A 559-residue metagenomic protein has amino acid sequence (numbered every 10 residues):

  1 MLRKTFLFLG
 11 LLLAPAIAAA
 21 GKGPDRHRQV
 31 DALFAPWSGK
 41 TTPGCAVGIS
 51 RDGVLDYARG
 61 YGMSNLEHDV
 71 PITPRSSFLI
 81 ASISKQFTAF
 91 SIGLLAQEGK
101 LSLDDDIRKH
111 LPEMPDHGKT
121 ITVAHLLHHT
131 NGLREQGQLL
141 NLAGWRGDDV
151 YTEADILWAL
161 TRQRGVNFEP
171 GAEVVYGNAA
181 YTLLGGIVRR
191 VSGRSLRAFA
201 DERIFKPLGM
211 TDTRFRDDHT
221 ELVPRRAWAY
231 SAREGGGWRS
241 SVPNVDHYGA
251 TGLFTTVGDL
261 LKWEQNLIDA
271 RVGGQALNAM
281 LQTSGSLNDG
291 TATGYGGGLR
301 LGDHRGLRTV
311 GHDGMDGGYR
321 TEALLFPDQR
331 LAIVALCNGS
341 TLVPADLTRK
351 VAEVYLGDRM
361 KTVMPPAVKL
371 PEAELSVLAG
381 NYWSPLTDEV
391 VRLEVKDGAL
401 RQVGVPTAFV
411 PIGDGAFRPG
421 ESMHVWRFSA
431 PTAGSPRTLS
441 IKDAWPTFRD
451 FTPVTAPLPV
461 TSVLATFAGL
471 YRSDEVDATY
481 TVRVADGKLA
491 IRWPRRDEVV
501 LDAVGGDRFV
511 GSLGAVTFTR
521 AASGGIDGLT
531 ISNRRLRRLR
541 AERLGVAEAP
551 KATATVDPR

Functional and structural regions predicted by a protein language model:
M1-L7: Bacterial N-terminal signal peptides that target proteins for export
L7-A16: Bacterial N-terminal signal peptides
I17-K22, A345-R559: Peripheral terminal and inter-domain segments
K22-I80, K100-D105, W158-G165, G237-W238 (+1 more regions): Short, conserved catalytic-motif segment at the N-terminal edge
P36-A46, E67-H128, F168-A179, Y248-T251 (+1 more regions): Short active-site loop at a secondary-structure junction that contains or immediately precedes the catalytic residue(s)
P43-C45, F78, R320-E322, V425 (+1 more regions): Short loop/turn microsegments at loop-to-beta-strand junctions
Y61-L66, G118-P327: Short, surface-exposed loop or secondary-structure junction motifs that flank catalytic or metal-binding residues
G311, E322-G339, R437-K442, G528-I531: Short, well-ordered beta-strand elements
